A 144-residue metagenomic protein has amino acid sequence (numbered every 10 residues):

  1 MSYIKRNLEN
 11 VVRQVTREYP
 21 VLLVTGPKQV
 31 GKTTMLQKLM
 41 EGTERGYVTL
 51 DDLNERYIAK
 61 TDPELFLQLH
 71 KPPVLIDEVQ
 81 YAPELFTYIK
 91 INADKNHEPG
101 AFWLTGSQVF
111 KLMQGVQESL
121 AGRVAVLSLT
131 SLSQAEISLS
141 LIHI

Functional and structural regions predicted by a protein language model:
M1-I142: Phosphate-binding site recognition
